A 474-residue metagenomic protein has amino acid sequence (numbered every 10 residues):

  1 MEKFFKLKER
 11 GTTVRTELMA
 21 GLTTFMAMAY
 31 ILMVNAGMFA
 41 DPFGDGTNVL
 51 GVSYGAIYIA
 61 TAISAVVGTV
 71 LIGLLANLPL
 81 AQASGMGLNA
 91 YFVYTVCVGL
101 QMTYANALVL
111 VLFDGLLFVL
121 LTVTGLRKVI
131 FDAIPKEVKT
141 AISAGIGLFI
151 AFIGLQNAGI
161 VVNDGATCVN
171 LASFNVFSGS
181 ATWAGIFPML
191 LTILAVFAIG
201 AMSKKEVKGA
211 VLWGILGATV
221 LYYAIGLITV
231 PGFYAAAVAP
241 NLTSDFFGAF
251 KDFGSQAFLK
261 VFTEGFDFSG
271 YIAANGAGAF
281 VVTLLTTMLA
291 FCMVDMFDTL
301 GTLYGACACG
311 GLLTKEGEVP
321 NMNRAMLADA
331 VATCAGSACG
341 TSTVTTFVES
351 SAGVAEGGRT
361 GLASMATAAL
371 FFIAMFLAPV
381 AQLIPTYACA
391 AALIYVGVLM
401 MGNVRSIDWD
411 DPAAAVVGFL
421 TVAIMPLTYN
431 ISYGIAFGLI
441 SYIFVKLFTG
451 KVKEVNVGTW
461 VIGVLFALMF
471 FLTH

Functional and structural regions predicted by a protein language model:
M1-G55, A172-F177, I215-N323, F466-L468: Helix-loop-helix hairpins and the membrane-proximal interhelical loops of multi-pass alpha-helical transport proteins
M1-N35, S64-A65, G85-I146, G305-N403: Helix-loop-helix junctions within the multi-pass membrane cores of secondary transporters/permeases
L7-T16, N48-A56, Q101-N106, D132 (+14 more regions): Juxtamembrane/transmembrane-helix boundary motifs in multi-pass membrane proteins
M26-Y30, L75-G85, F118-T122, E206-V207 (+4 more regions): Short helix-coil transition sites and intra-membrane helix breaks within transmembrane domains of multi-pass
A36, A40, G44-D45, G73 (+11 more regions): Transmembrane helix-loop junctions in multipass membrane proteins, especially transporters and channels
A60, S64-M86: Juxtamembrane transmembrane-helix boundary signature
L100-L221, I228, M365-H474: Membrane-embedded alpha-helical modules
